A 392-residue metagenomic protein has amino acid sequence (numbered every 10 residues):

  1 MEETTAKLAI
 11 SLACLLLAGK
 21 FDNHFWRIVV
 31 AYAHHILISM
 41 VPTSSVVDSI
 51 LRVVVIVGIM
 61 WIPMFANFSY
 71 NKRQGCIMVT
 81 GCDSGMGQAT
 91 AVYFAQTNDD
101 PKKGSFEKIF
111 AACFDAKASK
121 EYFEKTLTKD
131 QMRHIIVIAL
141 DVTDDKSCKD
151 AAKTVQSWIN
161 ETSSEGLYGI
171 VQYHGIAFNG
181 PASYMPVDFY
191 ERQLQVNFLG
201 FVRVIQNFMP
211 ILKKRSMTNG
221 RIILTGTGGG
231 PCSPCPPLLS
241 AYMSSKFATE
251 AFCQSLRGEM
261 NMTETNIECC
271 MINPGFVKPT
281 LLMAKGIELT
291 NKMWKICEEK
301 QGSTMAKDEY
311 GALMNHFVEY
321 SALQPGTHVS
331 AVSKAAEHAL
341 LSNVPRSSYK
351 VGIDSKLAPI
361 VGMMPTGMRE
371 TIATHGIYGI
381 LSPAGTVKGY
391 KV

Functional and structural regions predicted by a protein language model:
P63-F110: Canonical Rossmann dinucleotide-binding motif of NAD(H)/NADP(H)-dependent dehydrogenases/reductases, specifically
T128-K146: Rossmann-fold cofactor-recognition segment
L140-K153, V187: The beta1-alpha1 cofactor-binding region of Rossmann-like NAD(H)/NADP(H)-dependent oxidoreductases
Y173-F178: Conserved NAD(P)H cofactor-binding loop of Rossmann-fold oxidoreductase domains
P181-A182, P186-R192: Substrate-binding pocket helix/loop in short-chain dehydrogenase/reductase
R221-A248, C253-Q254, G258-M262, G275-F276 (+1 more regions): Catalytic loop of short-chain dehydrogenase/reductase
M262-R346: SDR active-site lid
